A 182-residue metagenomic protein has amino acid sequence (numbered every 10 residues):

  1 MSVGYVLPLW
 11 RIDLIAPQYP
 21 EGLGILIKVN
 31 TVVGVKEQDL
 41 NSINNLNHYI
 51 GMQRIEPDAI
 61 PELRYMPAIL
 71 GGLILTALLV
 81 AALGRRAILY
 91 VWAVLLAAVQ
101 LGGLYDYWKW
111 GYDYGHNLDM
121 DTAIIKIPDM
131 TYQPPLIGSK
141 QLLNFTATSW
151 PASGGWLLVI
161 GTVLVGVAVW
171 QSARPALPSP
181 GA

Functional and structural regions predicted by a protein language model:
M1, P61-A81, W156-G166: Hydrophobic alpha-helical transmembrane segments
M1, T76-G103, P180-G181: Interfacial segments of alpha-helical transmembrane regions
M1-L7, V99-G103, G161, V165: Alpha-helical transmembrane segments of multi-pass integral membrane proteins
V6-P61, W108-S149: Long, glycine/tryptophan/cysteine-rich extracytoplasmic
I60-R64, L83-A93, F145-G155: Membrane-water interface of alpha-helical transmembrane segments
A81, Y105-D106, A168-A173: Juxtamembrane cytosolic interface motif at the C-terminal end of transmembrane helices
T148-P175: A hydrophobic membrane-anchoring alpha-helix module
R174-A182: Short, charged juxtamembrane terminal tails flanking transmembrane helices
